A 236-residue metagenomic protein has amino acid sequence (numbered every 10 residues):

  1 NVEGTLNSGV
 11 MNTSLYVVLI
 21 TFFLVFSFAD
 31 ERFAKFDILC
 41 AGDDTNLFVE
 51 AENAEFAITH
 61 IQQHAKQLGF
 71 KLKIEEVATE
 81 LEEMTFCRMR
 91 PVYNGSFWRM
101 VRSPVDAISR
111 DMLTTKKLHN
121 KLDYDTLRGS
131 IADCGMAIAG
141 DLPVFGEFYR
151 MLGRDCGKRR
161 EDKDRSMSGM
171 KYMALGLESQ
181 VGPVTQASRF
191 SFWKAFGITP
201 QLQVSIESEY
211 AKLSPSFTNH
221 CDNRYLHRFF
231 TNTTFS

Functional and structural regions predicted by a protein language model:
N1-A41, F48-E55, E83: Conserved polymerase palm-domain catalytic core
E3-L6, S109-K116, G129, D155: Flexible glycine/proline-enriched surface loops and loop-helix/loop-strand junctions
L15-F23, E55, T59, V105-D106 (+2 more regions): A structural signal for well-ordered alpha-helical segments within the folded catalytic domains of diverse enzymes
V49-D111, C134-G140, V144, D155-K158: Polymerase palm active-site segment centered on the conserved acidic dipeptide of motif C
A51-E55, R90-F97, K116-H119, E161-M167 (+1 more regions): Short, charged low-complexity intrinsically disordered segments located at boundaries of structured domains
S103, A107, T115-L122, T126: Basic/polar N-terminal segments that are highly enriched at the extreme N-terminus, encompassing both cleavable
K121-S236: C-terminal, non-catalytic extensions of nucleic-acid polymerases
